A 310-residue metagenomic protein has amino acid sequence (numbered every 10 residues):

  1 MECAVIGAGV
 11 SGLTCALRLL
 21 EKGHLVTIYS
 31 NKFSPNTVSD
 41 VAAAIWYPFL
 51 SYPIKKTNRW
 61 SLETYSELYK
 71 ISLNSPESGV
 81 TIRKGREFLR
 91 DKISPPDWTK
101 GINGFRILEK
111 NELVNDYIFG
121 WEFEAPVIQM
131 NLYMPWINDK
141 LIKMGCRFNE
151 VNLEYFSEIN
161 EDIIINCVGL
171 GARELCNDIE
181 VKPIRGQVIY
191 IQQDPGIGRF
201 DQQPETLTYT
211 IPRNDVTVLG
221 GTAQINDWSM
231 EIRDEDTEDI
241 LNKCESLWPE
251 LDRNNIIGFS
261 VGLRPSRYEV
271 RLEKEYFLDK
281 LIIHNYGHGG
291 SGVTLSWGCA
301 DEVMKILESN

Functional and structural regions predicted by a protein language model:
M1-G9: Beta1/beta-strand and adjacent pyrophosphate-binding region of the FAD-binding site in flavoprotein oxidoreductases
G12-L13: N-terminal Rossmann-fold NAD(P) dinucleotide-binding loop
E21-D40: Glycine-rich FAD pyrophosphate-binding loop
A43-E63: N-terminal glycine-rich dinucleotide-binding loop that anchors FAD/FMN and/or NAD(P) in oxidoreductases
E63-M144, R267, K274: Flavin (FAD/FMN) cofactor-binding and adjacent substrate-gating region of FAD-dependent oxidoreductase domains
K70-I71, V181, G196-I197, N214-V218 (+2 more regions): Flavin-binding catalytic cores
E124-T206, D215, I225-W228, E235-K243: Predominantly flavin-linked oxidoreductase catalytic cores and closely associated redox partners
W136, N254-N310: C-terminal catalytic lobe of FAD-dependent flavoproteins
